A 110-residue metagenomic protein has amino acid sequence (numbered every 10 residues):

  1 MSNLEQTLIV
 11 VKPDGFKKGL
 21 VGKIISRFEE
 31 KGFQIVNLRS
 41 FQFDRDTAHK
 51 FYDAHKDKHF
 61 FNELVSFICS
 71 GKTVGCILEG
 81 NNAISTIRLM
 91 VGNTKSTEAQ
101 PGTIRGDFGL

Functional and structural regions predicted by a protein language model:
M1-L110: Non-catalytic terminal and connector segments of soluble metabolic enzymes
